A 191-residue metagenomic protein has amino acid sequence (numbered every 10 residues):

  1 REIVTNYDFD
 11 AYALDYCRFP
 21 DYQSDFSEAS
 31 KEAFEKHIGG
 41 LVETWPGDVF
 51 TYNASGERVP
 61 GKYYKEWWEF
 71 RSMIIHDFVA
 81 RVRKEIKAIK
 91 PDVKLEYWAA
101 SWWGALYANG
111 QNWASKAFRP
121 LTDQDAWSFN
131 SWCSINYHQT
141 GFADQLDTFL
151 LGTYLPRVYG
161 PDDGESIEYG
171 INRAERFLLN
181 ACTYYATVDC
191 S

Functional and structural regions predicted by a protein language model:
R1-G164, E168: Polysaccharide-binding and catalytic clefts of secreted carbohydrate-active enzymes
G160-S191: Surface-exposed substrate-engagement region within the catalytic domains of secreted or surface-exposed extracellular
